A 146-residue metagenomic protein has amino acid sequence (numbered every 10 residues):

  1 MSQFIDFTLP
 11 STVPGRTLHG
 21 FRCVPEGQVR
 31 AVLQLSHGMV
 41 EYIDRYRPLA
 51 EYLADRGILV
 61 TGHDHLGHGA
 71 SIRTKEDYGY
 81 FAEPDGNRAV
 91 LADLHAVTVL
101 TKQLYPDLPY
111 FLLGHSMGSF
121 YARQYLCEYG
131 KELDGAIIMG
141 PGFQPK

Functional and structural regions predicted by a protein language model:
M1-G27: N-terminal cap/lid segment of alpha/beta-hydrolase-fold proteins
L35-E41: Active-site glycine-rich loops that stabilize anionic/oxyanionic intermediates across multiple enzyme folds
S36, H63-H65, M139: Alpha/beta-hydrolase
A50-E76: Conserved alpha/beta-hydrolase
D64, F111, G135-I137: Residue in the alpha/beta-hydrolase core beta-strand immediately N-terminal to the catalytic nucleophile
A82-K102: Alpha/beta-hydrolase active-site loop
Y105-S116: Alpha/beta-hydrolase fold nucleophile elbow
Y121-K146: Alpha/beta-hydrolase-fold enzymes
